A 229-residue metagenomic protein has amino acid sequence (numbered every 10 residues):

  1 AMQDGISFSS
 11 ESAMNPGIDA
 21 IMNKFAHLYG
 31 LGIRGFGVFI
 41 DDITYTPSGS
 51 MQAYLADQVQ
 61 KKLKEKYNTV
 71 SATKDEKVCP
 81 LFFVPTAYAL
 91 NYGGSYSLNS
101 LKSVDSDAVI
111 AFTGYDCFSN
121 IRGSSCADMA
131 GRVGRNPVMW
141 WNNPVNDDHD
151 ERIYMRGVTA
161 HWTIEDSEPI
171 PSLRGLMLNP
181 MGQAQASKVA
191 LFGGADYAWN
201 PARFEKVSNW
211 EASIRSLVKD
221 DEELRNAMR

Functional and structural regions predicted by a protein language model:
A1-L31, G37-I40, V158-H161: Active-site-adjacent "subsite" loops/lids of carbohydrate-active enzymes
G30, R34, I43-V207: Catalytic-core regions of glycoside hydrolase
W199-R229: C-terminal functional modules
